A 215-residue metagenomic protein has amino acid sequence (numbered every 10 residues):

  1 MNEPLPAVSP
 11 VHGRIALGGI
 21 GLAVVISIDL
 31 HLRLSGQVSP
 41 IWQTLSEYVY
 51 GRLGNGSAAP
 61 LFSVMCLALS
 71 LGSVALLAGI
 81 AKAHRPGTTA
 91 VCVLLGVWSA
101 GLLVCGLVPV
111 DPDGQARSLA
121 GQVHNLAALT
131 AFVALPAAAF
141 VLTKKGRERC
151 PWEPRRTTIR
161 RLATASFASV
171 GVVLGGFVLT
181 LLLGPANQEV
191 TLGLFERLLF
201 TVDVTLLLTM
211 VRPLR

Functional and structural regions predicted by a protein language model:
A7-R33: N-terminal signal-anchor transmembrane alpha helix
P10-G18, H84-V97, P154-S166: Interfacial segments of alpha-helical transmembrane regions
I26-G36, P40, A100-Q115, V170-Q188: C-terminal ends of transmembrane alpha-helices and the immediately adjacent extracellular/lumenal or cytosolic loop
Y48-L71: Interfacial helix-start motif at the membrane-water boundary
S57-F62, T88-V91, A116-V133, F195: Transmembrane alpha-helix entry/boundary detector in multi-pass membrane proteins
V64-V93, P136-C150: Internal transmembrane alpha-helix with an interfacial aromatic "cap," most often the third helix
G101-W152: Membrane-proximal helix-loop-helix units in multi-pass membrane proteins
L142-R215: Terminal transmembrane helical module of multi-pass membrane proteins
